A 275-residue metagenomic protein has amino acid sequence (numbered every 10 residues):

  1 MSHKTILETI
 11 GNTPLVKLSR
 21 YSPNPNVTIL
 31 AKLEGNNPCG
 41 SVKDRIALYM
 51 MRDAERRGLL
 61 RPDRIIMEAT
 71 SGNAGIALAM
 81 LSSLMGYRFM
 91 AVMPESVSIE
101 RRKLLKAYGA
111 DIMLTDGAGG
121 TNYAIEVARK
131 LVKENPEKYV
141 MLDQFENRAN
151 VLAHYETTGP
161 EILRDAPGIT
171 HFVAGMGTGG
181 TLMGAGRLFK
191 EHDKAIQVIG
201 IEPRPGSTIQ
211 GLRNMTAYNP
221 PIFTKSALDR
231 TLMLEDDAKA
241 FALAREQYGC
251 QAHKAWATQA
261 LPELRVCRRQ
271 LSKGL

Functional and structural regions predicted by a protein language model:
M1-L275: PLP-dependent amino-acid enzyme catalytic core
